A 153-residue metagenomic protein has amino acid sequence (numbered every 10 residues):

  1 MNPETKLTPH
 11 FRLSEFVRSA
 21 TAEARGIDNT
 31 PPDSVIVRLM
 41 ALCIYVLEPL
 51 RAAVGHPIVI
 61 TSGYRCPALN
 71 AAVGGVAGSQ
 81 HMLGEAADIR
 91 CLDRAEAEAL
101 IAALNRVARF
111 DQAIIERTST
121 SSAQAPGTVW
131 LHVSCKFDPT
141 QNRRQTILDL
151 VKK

Functional and structural regions predicted by a protein language model:
M1-R51, P126, R143, I147-K153: Extracytoplasmic cell-surface/polysaccharide-interacting catalytic and binding patches
F16-S19, T30, P67, A72 (+3 more regions): Surface-exposed loop/turn and secondary-structure junction residues enriched for glycine/proline
P31-P32, I58-Y64, L100, L104: N-terminal start-of-chain detector that recognizes signal peptides and the immediate post-cleavage beginning
Y45-G74: Extended, low-complexity, intrinsically disordered C-terminal regulatory tails of eukaryotic serine/threonine kinases
A53-G55, M82-A86: Short connector loops at helix/strand junctions that flank enzyme active sites, especially segments positioning acidic
I58, A87, L131: A broad, low-specificity signal marking well-ordered, structured residues that form hydrophobic/aromatic
G78, L83, C91-K153: Catalytic cores and adjacent binding grooves of peptidoglycan-active enzymes
